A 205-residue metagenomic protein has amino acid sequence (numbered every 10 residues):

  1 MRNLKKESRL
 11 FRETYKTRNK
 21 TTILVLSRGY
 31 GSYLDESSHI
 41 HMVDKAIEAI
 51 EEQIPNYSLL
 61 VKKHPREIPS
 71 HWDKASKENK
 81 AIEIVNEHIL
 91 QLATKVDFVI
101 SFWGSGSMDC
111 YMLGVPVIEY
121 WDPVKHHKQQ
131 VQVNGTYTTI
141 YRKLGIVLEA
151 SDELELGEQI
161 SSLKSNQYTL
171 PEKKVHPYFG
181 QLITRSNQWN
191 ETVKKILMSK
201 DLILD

Functional and structural regions predicted by a protein language model:
M1, E87-L90, D122-H127: Short, acidic/turn-prone active-site loops that include or flank metal/cofactor- and phosphate-binding residues
M1-K74: Conserved catalytic-core segment of nucleotide-activated headgroup transferases in glycan assembly
L4-E13, D97-W103, L163-Q167: Short, surface-exposed amphipathic charged segments that create phosphate/polyanion-binding patches used for binding
K16, Q91-L92, I140: Structural alpha-helical scaffold elements that stabilize or flank donor/cofactor-binding regions in carbohydrate
T21, T94-F98, V147: Conserved acidic residues
L60, P65-M108, M112-L113: Donor nucleotide-activated moiety binding/catalytic core segment of transferases that use nucleotide-activated donors
D73-N79, S105-L182: Catalytic binding pocket for nucleotide-activated donors in carbohydrate/polymer assembly enzymes
S161, L182-D205: C-terminal alpha-helical cap of glycosyltransferases
